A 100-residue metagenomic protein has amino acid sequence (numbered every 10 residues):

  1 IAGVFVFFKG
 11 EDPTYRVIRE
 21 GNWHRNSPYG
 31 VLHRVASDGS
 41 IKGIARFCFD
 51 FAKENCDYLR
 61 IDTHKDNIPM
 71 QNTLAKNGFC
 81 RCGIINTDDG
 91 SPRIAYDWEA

Functional and structural regions predicted by a protein language model:
I1-F5: Conserved beta-hairpin
V6-S40: Conserved acyl-donor/pantetheine-binding loop and adjacent beta-alpha core of acyl/acetyltransferases and related
V31, E54-D66: Conserved GNAT acetyl-CoA-binding A-motif
V31, M70-C82: Conserved N-terminal glycine/acidic-rich loop preference
S37-E54, Q71-K76: Conserved acetyl-CoA-binding loop-helix of GNAT-fold acetyltransferases
D62-T63, C80-I94: Conserved catalytic-core motifs of GNAT/GCN5-like acyltransferases
D97-A100: Active-site beta-strand termini and strand-to-loop segments that position acidic
